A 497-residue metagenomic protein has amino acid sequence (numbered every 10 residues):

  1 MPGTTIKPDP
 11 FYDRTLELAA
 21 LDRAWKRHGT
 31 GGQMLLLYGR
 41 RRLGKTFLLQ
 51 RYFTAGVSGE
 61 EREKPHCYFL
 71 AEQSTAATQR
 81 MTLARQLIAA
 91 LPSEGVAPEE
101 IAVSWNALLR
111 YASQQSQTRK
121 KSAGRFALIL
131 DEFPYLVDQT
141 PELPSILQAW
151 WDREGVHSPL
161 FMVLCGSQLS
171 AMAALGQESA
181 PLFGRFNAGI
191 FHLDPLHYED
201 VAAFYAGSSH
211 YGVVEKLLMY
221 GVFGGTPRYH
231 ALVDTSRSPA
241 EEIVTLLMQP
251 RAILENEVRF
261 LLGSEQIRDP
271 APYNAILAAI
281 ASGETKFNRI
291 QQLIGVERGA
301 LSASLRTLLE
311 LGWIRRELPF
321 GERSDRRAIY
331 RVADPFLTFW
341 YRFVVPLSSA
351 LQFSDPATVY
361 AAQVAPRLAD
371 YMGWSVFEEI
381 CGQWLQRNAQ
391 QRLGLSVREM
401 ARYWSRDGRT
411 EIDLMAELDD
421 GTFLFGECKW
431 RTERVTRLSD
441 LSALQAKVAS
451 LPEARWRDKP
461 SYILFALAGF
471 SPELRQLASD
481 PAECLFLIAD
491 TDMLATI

Functional and structural regions predicted by a protein language model:
M1-A362: Phosphate-binding site recognition
I101, F320, A328-I497: A cross-kingdom feature that marks ATP-driven nucleic-acid transaction machinery
